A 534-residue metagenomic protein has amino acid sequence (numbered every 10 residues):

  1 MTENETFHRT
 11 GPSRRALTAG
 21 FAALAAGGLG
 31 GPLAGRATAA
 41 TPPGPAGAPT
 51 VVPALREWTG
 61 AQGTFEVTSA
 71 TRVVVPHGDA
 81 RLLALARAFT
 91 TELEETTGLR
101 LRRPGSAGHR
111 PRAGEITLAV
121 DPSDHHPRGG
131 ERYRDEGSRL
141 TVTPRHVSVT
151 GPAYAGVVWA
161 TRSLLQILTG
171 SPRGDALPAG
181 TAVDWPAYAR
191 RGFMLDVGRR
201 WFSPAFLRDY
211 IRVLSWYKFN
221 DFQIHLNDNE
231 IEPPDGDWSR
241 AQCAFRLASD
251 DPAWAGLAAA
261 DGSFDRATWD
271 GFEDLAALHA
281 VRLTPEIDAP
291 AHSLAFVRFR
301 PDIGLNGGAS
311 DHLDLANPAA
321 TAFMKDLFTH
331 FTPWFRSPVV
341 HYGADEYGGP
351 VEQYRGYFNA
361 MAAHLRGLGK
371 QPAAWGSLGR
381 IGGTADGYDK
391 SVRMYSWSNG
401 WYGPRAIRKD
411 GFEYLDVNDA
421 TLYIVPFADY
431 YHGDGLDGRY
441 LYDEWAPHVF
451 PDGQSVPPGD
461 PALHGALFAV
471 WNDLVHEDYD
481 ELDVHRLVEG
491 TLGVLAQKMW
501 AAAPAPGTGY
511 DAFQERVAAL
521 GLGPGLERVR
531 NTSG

Functional and structural regions predicted by a protein language model:
M1-P12, A23-G30, T38: N-terminal secretory signal peptides
P12-T18: N-terminal export leaders
G31-A46, W445: C-terminal segment of N-terminal export signals and the immediately downstream linker at the start of the mature
P43-A187, M499-A503, T508-A519, G523: Contiguous, structured surface segment used for ligand recognition
P127, R132-D311, A319-T321, F328-V339 (+1 more regions): Feature activates predominantly on carbohydrate-active enzymes
A153, L214, L283, Y342 (+3 more regions): Conserved, mostly hydrophobic/aromatic
A309-D389, S398: Active-site neighborhood of glycoside hydrolase catalytic domains
G387-V392, N399-G534: Flexible, acidic glycine-rich loops studded with aromatic residues
